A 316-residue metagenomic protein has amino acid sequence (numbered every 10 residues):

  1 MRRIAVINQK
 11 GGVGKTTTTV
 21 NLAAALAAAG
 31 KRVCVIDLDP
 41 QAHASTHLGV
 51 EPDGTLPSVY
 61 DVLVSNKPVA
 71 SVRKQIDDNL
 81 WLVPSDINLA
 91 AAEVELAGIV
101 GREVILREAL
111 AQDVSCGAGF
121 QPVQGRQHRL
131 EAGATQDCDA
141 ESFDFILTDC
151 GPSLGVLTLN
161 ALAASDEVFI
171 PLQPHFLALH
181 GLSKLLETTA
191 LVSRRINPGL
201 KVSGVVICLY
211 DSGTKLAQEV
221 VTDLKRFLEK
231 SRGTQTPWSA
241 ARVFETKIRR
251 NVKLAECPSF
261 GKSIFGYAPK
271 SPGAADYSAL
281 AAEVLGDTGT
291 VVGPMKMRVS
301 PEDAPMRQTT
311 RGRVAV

Functional and structural regions predicted by a protein language model:
M1-V316: P-loop NTP-binding core
